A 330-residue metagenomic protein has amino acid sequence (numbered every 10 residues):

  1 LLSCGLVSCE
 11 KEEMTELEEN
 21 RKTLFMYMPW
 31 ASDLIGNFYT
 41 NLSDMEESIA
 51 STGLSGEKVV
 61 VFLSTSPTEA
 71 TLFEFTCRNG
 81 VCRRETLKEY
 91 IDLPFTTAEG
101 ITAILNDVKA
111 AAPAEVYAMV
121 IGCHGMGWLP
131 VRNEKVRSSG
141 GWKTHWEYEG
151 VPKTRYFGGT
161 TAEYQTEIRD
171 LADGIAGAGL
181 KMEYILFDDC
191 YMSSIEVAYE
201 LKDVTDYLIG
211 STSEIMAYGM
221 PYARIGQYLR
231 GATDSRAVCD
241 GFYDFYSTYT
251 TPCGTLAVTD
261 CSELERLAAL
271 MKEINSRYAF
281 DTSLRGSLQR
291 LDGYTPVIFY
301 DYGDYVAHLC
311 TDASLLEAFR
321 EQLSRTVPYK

Functional and structural regions predicted by a protein language model:
C4-L24: Bacterial Sec-dependent N-terminal signal peptides
L17, W142-K330: Terminal, contiguous helix-loop blocks that mediate binding/assembly
N20-S32, V81-Y90: Acidic/histidine-rich, surface-exposed loop or edge segments in extracytoplasmic proteins
R21-T23, L54-V60, A112-A118, G179-Y184 (+1 more regions): Loop/turn elements at helix/coil->beta-strand transitions in domains of secreted/extracellular proteins
F25, F38-N41, T97-I101: A short beta-strand-loop element at or near the start of a globular domain
I35, S48-K88: Active-site-surrounding "flap" and adjacent substrate/cofactor-binding loops of secreted or lumenal enzymes, prototyped
T40-I49: Histidine-anchored nucleotide/phosphate-binding helix
L63-V81, L93-A178, D189-C190, I195-E196 (+1 more regions): Catalytic-core segments of thiol-dependent peptidases
